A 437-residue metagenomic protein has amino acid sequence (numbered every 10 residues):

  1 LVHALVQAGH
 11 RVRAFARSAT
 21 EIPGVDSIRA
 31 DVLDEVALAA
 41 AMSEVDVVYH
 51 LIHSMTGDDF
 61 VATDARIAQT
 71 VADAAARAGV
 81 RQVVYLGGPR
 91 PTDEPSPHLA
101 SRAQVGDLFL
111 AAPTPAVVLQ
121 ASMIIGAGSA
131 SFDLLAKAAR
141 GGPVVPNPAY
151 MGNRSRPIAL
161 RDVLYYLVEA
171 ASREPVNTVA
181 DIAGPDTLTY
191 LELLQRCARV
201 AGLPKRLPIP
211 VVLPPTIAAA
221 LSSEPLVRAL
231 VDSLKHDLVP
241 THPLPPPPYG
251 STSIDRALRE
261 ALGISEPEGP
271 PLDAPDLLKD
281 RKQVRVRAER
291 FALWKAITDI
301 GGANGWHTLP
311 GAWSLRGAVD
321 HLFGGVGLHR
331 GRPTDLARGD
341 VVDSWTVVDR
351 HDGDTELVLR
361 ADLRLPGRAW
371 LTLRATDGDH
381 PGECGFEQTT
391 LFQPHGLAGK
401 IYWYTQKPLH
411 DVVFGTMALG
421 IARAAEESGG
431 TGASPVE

Functional and structural regions predicted by a protein language model:
L1-H10: N-terminal Rossmann NAD(P)H-binding glycine-rich loop of SDR-like oxidoreductase domains
Q7-A8, D93-L203, P225: Oxidoreductase cofactor-interface core, primarily capturing Rossmann-like NAD(P)-dependent enzymes
T20-A78, G88-E94: NAD(P)H-binding glycine-rich loop region in Rossmannoid oxidoreductase-like domains and their noncatalytic homologs
C197-L238, T308-H321: Terminal hydrophobic/aromatic helix or amphipathic segment near a protein terminus
L213-D276, D335: A hydrophobic C-terminal alpha-helical subdomain
R228, A361-D411: Beta-strand/loop substructures that line and gate deep hydrophobic ligand-binding cavities in soluble
T252-G325, E437: Hydrophobic ligand-binding cavity/cleft-lining segments
G399-E437: A conserved amphipathic terminal alpha-helix motif
